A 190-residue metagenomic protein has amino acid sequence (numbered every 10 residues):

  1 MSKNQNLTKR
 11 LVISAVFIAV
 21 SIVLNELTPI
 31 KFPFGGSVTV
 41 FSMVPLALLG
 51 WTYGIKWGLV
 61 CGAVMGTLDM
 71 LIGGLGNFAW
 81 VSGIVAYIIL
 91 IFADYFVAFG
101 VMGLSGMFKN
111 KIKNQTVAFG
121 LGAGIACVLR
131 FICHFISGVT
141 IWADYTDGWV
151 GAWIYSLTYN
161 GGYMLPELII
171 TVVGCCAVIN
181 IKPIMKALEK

Functional and structural regions predicted by a protein language model:
M1-I18, G120, V150-K190: Alpha-helical transmembrane segments and their cytosolic interface
M1-V60: Hydrophobic transmembrane alpha-helices
L11-V16, V44, I55-A63, I88-F92 (+4 more regions): Hydrophobic alpha-helical transmembrane segments
I18-I22, M65-G66, C127-F131: Residue-level recognition of pore/gate-forming positions within transmembrane alpha-helices of multi-pass
S21, N25, D69, G73 (+5 more regions): Juxtamembrane/transmembrane-helix interface segments of polytopic membrane transporters
N25-V38, V64-G106, A143: Interfacial aromatic-anchored transmembrane helix boundaries in multi-pass membrane proteins
W51-Y53, L104-I112, A177-M185: Structural signal for the C-terminal ends of transmembrane alpha-helices and the immediately following loop
N110-F131, K190: Internal alpha-helical transmembrane segments of multi-pass membrane proteins
